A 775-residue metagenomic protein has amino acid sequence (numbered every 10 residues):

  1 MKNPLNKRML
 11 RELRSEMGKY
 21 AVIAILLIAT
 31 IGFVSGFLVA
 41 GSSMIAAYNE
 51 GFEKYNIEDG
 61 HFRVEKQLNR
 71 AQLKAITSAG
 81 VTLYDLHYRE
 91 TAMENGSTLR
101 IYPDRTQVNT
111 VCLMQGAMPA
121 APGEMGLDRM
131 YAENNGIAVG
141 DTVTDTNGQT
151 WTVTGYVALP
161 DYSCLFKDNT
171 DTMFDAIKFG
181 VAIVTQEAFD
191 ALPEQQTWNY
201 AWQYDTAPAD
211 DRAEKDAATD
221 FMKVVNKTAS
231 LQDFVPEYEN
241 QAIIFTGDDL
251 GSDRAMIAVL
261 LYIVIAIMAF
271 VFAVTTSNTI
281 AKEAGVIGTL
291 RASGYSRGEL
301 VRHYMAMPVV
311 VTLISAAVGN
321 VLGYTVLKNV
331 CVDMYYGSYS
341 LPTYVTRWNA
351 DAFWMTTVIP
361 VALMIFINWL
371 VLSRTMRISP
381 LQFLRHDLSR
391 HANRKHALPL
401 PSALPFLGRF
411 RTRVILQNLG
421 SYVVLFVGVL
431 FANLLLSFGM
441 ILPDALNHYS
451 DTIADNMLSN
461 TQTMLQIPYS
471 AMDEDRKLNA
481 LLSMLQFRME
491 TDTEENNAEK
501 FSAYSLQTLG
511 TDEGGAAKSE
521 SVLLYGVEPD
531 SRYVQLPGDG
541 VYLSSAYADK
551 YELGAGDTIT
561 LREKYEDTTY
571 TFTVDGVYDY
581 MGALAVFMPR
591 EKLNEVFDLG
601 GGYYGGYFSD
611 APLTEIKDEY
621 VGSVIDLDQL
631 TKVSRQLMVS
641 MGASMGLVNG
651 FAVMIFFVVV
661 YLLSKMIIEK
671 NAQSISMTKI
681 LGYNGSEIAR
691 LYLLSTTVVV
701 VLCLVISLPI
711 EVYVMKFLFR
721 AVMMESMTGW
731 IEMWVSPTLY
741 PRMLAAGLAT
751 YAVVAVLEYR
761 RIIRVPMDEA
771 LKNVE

Functional and structural regions predicted by a protein language model:
M1-K7, N393-R409: Short, membrane-interfacial amphipathic segments enriched in basic
K2-A269, N278, V332, G337 (+5 more regions): Membrane transport/envelope proteins' first extracytoplasmic loop
N3, R377-R394, R760-E775: Short cytosolic juxtamembrane segments of multi-pass membrane proteins
L13, T289-G298, K679-E687: Short helix-to-coil transition segments within interhelical loops that connect adjacent transmembrane helices
S15-M44, D248-G288, A306-G323, W354-L363 (+5 more regions): Hydrophobic alpha-helical transmembrane segments of multi-pass inner-membrane transport and secretion
A242, D248-S252, A284-A392, V753: Hydrophobic alpha-helical segments
A317-M355, S373, L702-E769: Short helix-loop junctions at transmembrane helix boundaries
F406-D549, D557, R562: Juxtamembrane segments of multi-pass membrane proteins
